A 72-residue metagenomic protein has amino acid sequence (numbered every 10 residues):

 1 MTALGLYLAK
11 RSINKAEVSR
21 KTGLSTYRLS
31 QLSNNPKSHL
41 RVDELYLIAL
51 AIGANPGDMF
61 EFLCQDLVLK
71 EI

Functional and structural regions predicted by a protein language model:
M1-N14: A short, Lys/Arg-rich alpha-helix, primarily the initiator
L6-Y7, Q31, L50, G57-I72: Short, charged recognition helix plus adjacent turn of helix-turn-helix-like nucleic-acid-binding domains
K10, K21, A51: Residues within the alpha-helical elements of helix-turn-helix
I13-Q31: Short alpha-helical DNA-recognition segment
S25, P36, L63-L67: The DNA-recognition helices of helix-turn-helix-type DNA-binding domains
P36-L47: Short, basic-rich loop-to-helix N-cap that marks the start of a DNA-contacting helix
